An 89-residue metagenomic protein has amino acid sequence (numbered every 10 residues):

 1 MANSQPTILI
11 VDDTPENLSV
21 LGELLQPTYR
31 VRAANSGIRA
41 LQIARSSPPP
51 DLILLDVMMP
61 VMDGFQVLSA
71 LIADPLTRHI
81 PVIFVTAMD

Functional and structural regions predicted by a protein language model:
N3, P15-A33: Two-component/phosphorelay signaling modules centered on CheY-like receiver
V11-D12, A34, I53: Conserved sequence signature across two-component system core domains
A33-Q42, G64: Helix N-cap/capping motif at the beta->alpha junctions
Q42-R45, F65-R78: Short amphipathic alpha-helix used as the core "switch/output" element in two-component signaling
P48-L54: Active-site beta3 strand of CheY-like receiver
M59: Receiver (REC) domain active-site loop signature in two-component systems and cognate sites in sensor histidine kinases
D89: Conserved phosphotransfer active-site motifs of two-component signaling proteins, especially the receiver
